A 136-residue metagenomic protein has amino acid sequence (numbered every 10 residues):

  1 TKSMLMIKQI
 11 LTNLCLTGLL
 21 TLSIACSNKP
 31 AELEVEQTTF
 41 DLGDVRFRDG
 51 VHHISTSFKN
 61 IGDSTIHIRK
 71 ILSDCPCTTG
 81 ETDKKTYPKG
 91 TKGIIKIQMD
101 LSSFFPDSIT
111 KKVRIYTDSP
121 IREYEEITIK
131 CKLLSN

Functional and structural regions predicted by a protein language model:
S3-C15: Bacterial N-terminal signal peptides that target proteins for export
N13-S23: Bacterial N-terminal signal peptides
C26-I61, L133-N136: Beta-sheet-dominated interaction scaffolds and their linkers
D49-S55, S102-K112: Short, solvent-exposed loop/turn segments enriched in Ser/Thr/Gly
I61-S64, S103, S119: Short, acidic/polar linear motifs in exposed loop/turn regions
D63-K92: Surface-exposed binding patches on compact interaction domains or structured appendages
I95-S103: Short, hydrophobic beta-strand segments
F105-L133: Terminal connector regions
